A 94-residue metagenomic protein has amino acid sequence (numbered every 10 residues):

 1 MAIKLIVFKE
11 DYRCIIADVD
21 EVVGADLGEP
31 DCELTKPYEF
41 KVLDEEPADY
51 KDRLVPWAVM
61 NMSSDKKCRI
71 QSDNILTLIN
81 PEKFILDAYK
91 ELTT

Functional and structural regions predicted by a protein language model:
M1-T94: Conserved RNA-binding domains used in RNP assembly and mRNA/RNA metabolism
